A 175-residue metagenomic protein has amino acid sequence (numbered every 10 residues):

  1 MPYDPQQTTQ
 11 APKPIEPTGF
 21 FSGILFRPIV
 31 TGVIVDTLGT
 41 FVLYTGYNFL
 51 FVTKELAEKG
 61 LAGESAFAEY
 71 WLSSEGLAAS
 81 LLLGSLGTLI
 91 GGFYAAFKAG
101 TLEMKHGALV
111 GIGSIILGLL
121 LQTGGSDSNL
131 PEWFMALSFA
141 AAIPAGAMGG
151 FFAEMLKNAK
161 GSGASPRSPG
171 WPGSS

Functional and structural regions predicted by a protein language model:
P2-S175: Juxtamembrane/disordered regions of integral membrane proteins
